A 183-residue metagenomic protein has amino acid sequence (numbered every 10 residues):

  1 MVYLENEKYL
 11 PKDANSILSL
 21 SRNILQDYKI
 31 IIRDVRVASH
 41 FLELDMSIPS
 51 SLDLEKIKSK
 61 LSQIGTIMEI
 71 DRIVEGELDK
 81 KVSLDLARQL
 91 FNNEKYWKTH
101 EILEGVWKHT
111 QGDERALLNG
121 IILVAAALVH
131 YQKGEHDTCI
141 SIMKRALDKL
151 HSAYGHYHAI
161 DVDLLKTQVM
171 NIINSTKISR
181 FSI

Functional and structural regions predicted by a protein language model:
M1-N93, W97, A153-I183: N-terminal alpha-helical interaction modules that lie
K80-K81, L118-I121: Start-of-helix signal in alpha-solenoid helical-repeat scaffolds, especially tetratricopeptide repeats
F91, Y96, L103-E104, M143-K144 (+1 more regions): Inward-facing hydrophobic residues that define packing positions of alpha-helical scaffold repeats
E104-G105, Q111-G112, H151-S152, H158: Helix-capping and short linker residues that terminate individual alpha-solenoid repeat units
H136-Y154: TPR/TPR-like (Sel1-like) alpha-helical repeat modules
